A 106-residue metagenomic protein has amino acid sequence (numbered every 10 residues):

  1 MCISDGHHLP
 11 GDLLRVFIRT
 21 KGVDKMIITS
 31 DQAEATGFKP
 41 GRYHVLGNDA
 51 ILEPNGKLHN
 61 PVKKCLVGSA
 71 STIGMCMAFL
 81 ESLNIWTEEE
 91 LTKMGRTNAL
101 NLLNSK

Functional and structural regions predicted by a protein language model:
M1-E90: Active-site-adjacent C-terminal substructures of enzyme catalytic domains
E88-A99: Short, well-structured alpha-helical segments that form the helix of a local strand-helix-strand
N101-K106: Short arginine-rich
